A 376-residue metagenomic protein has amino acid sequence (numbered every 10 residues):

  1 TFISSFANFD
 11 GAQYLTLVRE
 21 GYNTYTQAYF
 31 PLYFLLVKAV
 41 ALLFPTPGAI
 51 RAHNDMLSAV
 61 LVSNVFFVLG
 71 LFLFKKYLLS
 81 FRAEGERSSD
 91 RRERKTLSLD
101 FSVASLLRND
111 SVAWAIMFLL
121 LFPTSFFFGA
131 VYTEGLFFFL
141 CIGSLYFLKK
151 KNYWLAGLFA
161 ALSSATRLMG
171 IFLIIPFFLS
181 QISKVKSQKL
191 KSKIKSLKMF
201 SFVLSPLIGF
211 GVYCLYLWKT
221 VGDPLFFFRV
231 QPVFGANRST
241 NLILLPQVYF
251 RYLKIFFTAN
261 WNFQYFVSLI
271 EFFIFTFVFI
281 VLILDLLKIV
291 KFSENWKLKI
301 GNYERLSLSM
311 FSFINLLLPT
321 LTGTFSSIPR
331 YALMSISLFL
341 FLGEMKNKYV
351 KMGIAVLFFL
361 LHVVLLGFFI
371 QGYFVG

Functional and structural regions predicted by a protein language model:
S5-F6, L162-S163, I174-S180, K198-V281 (+1 more regions): Membrane-lumen/periplasm interface segments of specific transmembrane helices in polyprenyl phosphate-linked
S5-R51, L245-V248: Short hydrophobic/aromatic helix or loop-helix immediately within or flanking a transmembrane segment in polytopic
A52-S58, F74-E84, R91, V103 (+2 more regions): Transmembrane-helix signature of polytopic, membrane-embedded enzymes that assemble or transfer cell-envelope glycans
S58-F81, F277-L287: Transmembrane-helix motifs of polytopic, lipid-linked glycan transferases
L73, F118-L121, F127, L136-L155 (+1 more regions): Specific aromatic-rich, kink-prone transmembrane helix
L120, T124, I142-Y146, W154-F178 (+2 more regions): Membrane-interface alpha helices of multi-pass inner-membrane proteins
A130-L136, I328: Short acidic/glycine- and proline-prone juxtamembrane loop motifs at membrane-interface regions of multi-pass membrane
I255-N302, N315-L316, L333-E344: Hydrophobic, aromatic-rich transmembrane alpha-helices and their immediate juxtamembrane boundary segments
